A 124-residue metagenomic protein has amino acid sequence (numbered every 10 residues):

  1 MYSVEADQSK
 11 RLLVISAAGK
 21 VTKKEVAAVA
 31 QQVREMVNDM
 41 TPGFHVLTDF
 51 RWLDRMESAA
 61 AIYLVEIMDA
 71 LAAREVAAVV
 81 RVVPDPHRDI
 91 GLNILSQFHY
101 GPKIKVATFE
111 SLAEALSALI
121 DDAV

Functional and structural regions predicted by a protein language model:
M1-V124: Amphipathic, Lys/Arg-enriched alpha-helical "gate/interface" segment within cytosolic domains that mediates
